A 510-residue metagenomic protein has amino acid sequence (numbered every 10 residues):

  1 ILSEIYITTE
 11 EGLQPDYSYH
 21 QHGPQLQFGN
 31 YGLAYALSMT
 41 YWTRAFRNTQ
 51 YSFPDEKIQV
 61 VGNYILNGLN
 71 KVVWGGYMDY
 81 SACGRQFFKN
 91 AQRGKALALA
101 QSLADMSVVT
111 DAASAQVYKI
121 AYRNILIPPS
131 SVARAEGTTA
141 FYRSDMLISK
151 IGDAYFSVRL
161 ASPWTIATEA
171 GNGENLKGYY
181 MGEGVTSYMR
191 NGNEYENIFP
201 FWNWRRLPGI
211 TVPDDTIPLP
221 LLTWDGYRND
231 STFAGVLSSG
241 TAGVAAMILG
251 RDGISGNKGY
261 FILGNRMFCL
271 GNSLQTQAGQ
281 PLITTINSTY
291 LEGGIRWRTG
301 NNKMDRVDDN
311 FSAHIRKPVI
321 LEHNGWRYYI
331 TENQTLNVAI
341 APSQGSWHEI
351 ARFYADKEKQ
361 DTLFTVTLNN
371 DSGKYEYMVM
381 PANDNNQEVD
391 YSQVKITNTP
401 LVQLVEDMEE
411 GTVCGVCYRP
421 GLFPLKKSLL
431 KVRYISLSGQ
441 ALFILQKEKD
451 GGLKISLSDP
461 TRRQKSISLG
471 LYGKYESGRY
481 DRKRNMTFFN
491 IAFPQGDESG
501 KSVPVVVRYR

Functional and structural regions predicted by a protein language model:
I1-S52: Active-site lining segments of carbohydrate-active enzymes
Y35, W42-S477, D497-S499: Extended polysaccharide-engagement surfaces of secreted carbohydrate-active enzymes
S372, K483-F488, A492-R510: Solvent-exposed, conformationally flexible loop/turn segments
Y475-N485: Short cationic/low-complexity microdomains
